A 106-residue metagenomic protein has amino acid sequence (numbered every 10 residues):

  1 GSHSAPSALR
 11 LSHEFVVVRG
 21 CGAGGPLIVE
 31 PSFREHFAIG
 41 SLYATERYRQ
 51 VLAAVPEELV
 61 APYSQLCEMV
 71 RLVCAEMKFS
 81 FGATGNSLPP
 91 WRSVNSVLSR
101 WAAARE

Functional and structural regions predicted by a protein language model:
G1-A5: Acidic-basic catalytic patches of nuclease active cores, encompassing PD-(D/E)XK and other metal-cofactor nuclease
A8-P31: Short acidic loop-to-beta-strand element that houses the catalytic metal-binding Asp/Glu of nuclease active sites
S32-A102: Catalytic cores of nucleic-acid endonucleases
